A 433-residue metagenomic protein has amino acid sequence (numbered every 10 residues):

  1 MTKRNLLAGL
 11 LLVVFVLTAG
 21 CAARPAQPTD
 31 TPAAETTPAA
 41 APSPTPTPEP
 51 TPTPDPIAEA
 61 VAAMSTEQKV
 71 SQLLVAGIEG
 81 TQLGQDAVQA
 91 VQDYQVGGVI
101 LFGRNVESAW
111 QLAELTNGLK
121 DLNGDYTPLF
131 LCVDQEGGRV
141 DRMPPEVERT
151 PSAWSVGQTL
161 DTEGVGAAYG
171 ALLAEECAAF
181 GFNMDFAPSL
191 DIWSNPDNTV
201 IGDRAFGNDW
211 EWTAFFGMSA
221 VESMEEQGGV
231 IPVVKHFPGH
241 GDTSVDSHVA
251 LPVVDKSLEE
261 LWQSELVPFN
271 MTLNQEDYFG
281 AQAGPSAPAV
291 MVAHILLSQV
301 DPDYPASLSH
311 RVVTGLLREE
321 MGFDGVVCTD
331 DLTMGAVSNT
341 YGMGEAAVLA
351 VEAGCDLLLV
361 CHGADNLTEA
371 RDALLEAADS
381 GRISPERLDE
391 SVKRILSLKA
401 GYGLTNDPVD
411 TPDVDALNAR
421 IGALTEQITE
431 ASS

Functional and structural regions predicted by a protein language model:
M1-L10: Bacterial N-terminal signal peptides that target proteins for export
T2-K3, C21-Q92, T340-S433: Preference for extracellular/luminal or secreted protein segments
L10-T18, D134: Bacterial N-terminal signal peptides
S65, E107-G124, R139-D141, E148 (+1 more regions): Second-shell residues forming the walls of enzyme active-site clefts
S71-I78, V96-L101, L129-Q135, M184-P188 (+5 more regions): Hydrophobic faces of well-ordered beta-strands that scaffold small-molecule active sites in alpha/beta enzyme cores
L73-L83, A153-A167, A250-S264, T333-Y341: Active-site mouth loops of central-metabolism enzymes
V106-P128, L160-G181, K393: Active-site-adjacent structural elements in enzyme catalytic domains
A153-G217, V221, E225: A substrate-binding/cap region within the structured catalytic cores of diverse enzymes
